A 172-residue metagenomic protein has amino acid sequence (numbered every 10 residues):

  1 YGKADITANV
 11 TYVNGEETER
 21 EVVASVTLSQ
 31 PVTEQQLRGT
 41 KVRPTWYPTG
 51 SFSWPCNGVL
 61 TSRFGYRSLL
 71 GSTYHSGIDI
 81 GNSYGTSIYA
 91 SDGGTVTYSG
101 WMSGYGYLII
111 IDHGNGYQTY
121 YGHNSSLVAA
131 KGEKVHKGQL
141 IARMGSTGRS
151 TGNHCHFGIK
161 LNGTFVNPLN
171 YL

Functional and structural regions predicted by a protein language model:
Y1-T49: Extracellular modular ligand-binding repeats in secreted and cell-surface proteins
W46-L172: Catalytic cores of peptidoglycan-degrading enzymes
